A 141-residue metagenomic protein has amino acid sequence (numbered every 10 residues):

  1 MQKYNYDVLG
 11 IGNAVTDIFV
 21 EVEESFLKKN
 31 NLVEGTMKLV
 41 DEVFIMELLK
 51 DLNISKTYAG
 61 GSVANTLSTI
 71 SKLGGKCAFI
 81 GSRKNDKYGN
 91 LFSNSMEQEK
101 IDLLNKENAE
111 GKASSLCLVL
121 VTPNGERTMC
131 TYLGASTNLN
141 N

Functional and structural regions predicted by a protein language model:
M1-I80: Glycine-rich phosphate/adenosyl-contacting loop at the front of the ribokinase-like
L32, L39-T57, K72-N141: Conserved N-terminal subdomain of the carbohydrate kinase-like
